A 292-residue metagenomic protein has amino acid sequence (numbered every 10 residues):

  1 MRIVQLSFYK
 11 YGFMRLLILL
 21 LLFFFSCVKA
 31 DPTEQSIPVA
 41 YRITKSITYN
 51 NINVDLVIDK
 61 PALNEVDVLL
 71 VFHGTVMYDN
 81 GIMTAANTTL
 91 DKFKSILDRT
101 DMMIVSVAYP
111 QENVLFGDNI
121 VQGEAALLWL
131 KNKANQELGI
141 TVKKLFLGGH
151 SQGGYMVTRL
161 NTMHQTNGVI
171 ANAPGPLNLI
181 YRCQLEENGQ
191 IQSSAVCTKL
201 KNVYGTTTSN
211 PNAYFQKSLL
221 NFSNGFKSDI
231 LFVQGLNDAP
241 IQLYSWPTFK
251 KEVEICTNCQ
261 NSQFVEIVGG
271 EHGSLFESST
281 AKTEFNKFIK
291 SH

Functional and structural regions predicted by a protein language model:
D31-A62: N-terminal cap/lid segment of alpha/beta-hydrolase-fold proteins
N64-V66, G74-V114: Short substrate-entry loop that stabilizes the transition state in hydrolases
M83, P174, L179-F222: Mobile cap/lid helix-loop segments that gate and shape the active-site cleft of serine hydrolases
T84, S228, Q242-E254: Short alpha-helix in the alpha/beta-hydrolase fold that links the catalytic acid
L128-S151, M163: Gly/Ser-rich "nucleophile elbow"/oxyanion-hole loop immediately N-terminal to the catalytic nucleophile in hydrolases
F226, F232-Q234: Short beta-strand/loop motif that positions the catalytic acidic residue of the alpha/beta-hydrolase fold
V233, W246-K250, E254-H292: C-terminal catalytic histidine-bearing segment of alpha/beta-hydrolase fold enzymes
N237-I241: Acidic catalytic loop of the alpha/beta-hydrolase fold
